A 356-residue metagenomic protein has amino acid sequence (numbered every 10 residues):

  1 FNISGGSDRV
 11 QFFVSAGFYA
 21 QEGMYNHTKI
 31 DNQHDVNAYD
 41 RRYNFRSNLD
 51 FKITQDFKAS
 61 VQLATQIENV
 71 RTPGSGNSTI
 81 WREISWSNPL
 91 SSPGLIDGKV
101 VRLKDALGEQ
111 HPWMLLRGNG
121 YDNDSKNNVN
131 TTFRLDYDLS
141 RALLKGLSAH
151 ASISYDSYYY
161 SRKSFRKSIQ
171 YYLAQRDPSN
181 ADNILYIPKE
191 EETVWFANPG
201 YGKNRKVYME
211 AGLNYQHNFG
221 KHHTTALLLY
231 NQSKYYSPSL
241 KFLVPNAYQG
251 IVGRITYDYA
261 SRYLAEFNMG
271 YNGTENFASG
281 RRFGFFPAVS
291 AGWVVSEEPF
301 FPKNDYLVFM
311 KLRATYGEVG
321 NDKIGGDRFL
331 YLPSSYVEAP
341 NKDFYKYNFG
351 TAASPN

Functional and structural regions predicted by a protein language model:
F1, V100-Q110: Short, charged, low-hydrophobicity "junction" segments
F1-P73, V129: Transmembrane beta-barrel wall of Gram-negative outer-membrane proteins
N48-F57, Q62-I67, T72-G76, W81-R82 (+3 more regions): Extracellular/periplasmic, surface-exposed regions of secreted and cell-surface proteins
W86, L90-D97: GHKL/Bergerat-fold ATPase module in large chromosome/replication-associated machines
